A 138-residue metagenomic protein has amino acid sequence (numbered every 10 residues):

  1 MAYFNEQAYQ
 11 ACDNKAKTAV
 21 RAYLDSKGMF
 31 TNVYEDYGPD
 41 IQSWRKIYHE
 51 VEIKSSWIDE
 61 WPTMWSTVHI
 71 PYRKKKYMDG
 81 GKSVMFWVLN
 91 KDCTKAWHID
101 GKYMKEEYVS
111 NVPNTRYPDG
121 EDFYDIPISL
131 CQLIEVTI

Functional and structural regions predicted by a protein language model:
M1-I138: Nucleic-acid endonuclease domains
